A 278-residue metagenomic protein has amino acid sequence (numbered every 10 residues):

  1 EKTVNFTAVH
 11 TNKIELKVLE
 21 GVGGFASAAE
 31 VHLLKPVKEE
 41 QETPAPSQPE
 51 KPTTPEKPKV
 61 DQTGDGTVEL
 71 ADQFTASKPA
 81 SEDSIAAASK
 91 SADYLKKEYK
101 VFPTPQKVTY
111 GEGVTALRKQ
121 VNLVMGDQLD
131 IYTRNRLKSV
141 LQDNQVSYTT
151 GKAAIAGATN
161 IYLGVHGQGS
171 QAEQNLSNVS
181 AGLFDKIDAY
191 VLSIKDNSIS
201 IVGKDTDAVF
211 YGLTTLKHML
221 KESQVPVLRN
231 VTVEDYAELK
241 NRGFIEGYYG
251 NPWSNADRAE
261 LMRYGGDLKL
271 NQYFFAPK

Functional and structural regions predicted by a protein language model:
E1-P46: Aromatic, loop-rich ligand-recognition surfaces of beta-strand-rich domains
A8, E20, D127-L129, V165-G167 (+1 more regions): A mature extracytoplasmic/lumenal domain signature
H10-N12, S27-A29, K119, D188 (+1 more regions): Residues that flank catalytic or metal-binding motifs in active/ligand-binding sites
T43-D207, Y211-D235: Acidic, contiguous N-terminal accessory segments
N160, S198, G243, N271-F274: Beta-sheet entry/capping signal
N230-Y249: N-terminal small/glycine-rich loop or linker at the start of catalytic domains across soluble metabolic enzymes
I245-K278: Aromatic-lined carbohydrate-binding surfaces of glycoside hydrolases
